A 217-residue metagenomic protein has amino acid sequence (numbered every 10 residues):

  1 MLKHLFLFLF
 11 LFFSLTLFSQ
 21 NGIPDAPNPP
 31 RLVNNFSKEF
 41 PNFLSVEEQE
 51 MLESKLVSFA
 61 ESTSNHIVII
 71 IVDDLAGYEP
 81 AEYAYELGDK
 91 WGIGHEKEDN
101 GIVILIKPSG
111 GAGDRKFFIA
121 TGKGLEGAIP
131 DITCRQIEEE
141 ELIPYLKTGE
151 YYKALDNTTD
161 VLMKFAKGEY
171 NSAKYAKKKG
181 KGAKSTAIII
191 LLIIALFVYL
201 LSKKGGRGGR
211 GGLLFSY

Functional and structural regions predicted by a protein language model:
H4-F13: Sec-dependent N-terminal signal peptides
S14-S19: N-terminal signal peptide c-region/cleavage motif recognized by signal peptidases
Q20-S185: Folded, non-transmembrane soluble domains that reside on the lumenal/extracytoplasmic side of membranes
A176-K179, L196, G212-S216: A Zn2+-metalloprotease active-site environment signal
K184-G205: Selective detector of the "anchor" transmembrane alpha-helix that sits immediately C-terminal
S202-Y217: Short hydrophobic helical membrane-anchoring segments positioned at the boundary with long low-complexity
